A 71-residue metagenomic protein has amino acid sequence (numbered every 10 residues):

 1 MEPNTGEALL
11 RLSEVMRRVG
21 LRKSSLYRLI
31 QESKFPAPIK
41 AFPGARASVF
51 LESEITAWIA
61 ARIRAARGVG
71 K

Functional and structural regions predicted by a protein language model:
M1-L10, K71: A detector for short, charged/polar N-terminal pre-domain segments
E2-P3, L12, L29-S33: Short amphipathic alpha-helical segments, especially helix-boundary/capping motifs
L12, F35, A61-A65: Polar/charged alpha-helical tracts
M16: The alpha-helix within a helix-turn-helix
V19-V49: Major-groove DNA-recognition helix of helix-turn-helix-type DNA-binding domains
S53-K71: A short, Lys/Arg-enriched interface patch at domain edges and termini
